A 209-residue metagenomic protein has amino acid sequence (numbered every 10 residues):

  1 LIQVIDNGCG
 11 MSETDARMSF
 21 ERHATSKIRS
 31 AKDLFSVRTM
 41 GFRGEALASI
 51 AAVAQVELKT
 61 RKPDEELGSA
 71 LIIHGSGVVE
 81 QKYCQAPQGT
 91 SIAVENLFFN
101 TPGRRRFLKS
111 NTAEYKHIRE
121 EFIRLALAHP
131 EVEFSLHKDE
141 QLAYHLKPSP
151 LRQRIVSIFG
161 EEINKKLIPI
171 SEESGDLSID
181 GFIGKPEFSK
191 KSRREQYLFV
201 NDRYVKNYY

Functional and structural regions predicted by a protein language model:
L1-Y209: N-terminal phosphate-binding caps/lids of nucleotide- and nucleic-acid-binding domains
